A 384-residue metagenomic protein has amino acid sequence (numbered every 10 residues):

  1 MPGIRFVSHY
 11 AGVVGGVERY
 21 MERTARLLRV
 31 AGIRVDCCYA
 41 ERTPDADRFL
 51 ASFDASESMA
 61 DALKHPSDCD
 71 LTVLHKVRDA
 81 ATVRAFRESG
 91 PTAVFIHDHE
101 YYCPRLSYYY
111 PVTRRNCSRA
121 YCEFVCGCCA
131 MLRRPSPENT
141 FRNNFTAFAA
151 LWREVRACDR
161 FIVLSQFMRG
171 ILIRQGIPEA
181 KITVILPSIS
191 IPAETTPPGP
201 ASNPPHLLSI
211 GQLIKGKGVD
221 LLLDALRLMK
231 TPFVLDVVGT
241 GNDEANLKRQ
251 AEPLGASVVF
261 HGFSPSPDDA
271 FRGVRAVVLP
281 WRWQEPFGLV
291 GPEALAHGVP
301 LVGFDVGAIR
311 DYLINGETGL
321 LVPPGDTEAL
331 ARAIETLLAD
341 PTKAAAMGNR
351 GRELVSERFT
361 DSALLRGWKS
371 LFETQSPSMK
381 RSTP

Functional and structural regions predicted by a protein language model:
G16, T342-E373: A charged, aromatic-enriched C-terminal amphipathic alpha-helix characteristic of glycosyltransferases across folds
E18-R23, P205, S209-L228, N242-A245 (+1 more regions): A conserved mid-protein helix/loop that constitutes part of the nucleotide-sugar donor-binding site
F124-E194: Donor nucleotide-sugar binding/catalytic pocket of nucleotide-sugar-dependent glycosyltransferases
N246-S264: Nucleotide-activated donor-binding/catalytic signature segment of Leloir-type glycosyltransferases, i.e., the conserved
F263-S264, A270-V274: Short alpha-helical donor nucleotide-sugar binding micro-motif in glycosyltransferases
P292, D305-G316, L320-L321: Short acidic/histidine- and often glycine-rich active-site loop of Leloir-type glycosyltransferases that engages
P300-G303: Short hydrophobic beta-strand element within catalytic cores of glycosyltransferases and related nucleotide-activated
N315-G316, L320-T327, T336-P341: Conserved acidic donor-binding segment of nucleotide-sugar-dependent glycosyltransferases
